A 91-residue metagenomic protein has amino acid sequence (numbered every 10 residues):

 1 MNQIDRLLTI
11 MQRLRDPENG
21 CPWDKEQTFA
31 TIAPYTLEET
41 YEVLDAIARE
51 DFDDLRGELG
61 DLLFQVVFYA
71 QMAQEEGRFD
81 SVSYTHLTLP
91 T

Functional and structural regions predicted by a protein language model:
M1-L55: Extended low-complexity intrinsically disordered regions
I4, F68, F79-S81: Aromatic-residue hotspot detector
I47-A48, M72-F79: Short alpha-helix-to-loop micro-motif enriched in aromatics/charged/Gly
D53-G57, F79-V82: Short, solvent-exposed positions on alpha-helices
G60-F64: Glycine-centered tight-turn and secondary-structure capping sites
Q65-M72: Alpha-helical scaffold segments in carbohydrate-active enzymes
T85-T91: Conserved small/polar residues in nucleotide/adenosyl-binding loops
